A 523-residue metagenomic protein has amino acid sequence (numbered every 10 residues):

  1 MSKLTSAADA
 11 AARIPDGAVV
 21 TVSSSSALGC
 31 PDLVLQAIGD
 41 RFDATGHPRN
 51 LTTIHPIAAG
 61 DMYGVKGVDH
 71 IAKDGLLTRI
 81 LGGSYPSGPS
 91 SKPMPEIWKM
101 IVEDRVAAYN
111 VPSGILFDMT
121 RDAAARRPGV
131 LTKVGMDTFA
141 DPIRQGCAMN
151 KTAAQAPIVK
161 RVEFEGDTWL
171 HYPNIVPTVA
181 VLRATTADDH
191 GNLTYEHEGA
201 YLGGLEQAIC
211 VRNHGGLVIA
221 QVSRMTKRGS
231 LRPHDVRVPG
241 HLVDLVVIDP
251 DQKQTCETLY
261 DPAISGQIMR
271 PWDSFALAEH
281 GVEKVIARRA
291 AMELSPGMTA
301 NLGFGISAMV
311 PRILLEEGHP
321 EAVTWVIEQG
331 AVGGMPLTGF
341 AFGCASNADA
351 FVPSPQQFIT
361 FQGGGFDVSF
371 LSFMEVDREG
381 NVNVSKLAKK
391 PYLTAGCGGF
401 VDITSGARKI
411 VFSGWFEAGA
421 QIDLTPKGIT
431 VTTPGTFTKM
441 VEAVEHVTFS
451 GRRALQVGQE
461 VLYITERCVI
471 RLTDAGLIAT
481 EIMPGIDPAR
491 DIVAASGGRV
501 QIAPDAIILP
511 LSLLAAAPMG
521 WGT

Functional and structural regions predicted by a protein language model:
S2-A12, S26-F42, G60-W272, T338-W521: Conserved phosphate- and dinucleotide-binding cores of soluble alpha/beta proteins, encompassing both enzyme active
A11, G39, R49, L277-E279 (+3 more regions): Glycine-rich phosphate/ribose-binding loops and adjacent secondary-structure elements that form binding surfaces
P15-T21, Q267-A276: Generic N-terminal amphipathic, Lys/Arg-enriched alpha-helix
V19-S24, T52-P56, L81-S84: Short glycine-rich or small-residue beta-strand-to-loop segments that form or flank ligand, phosphate, metal/Fe-S
V20-I38, I57, A300, F304-G305 (+2 more regions): Glycine-rich N-terminal segment of FAD-binding domains in flavoprotein oxidoreductases, spanning the beta-loop-helix
L51-T53, V218, A300, W325 (+1 more regions): Hydrophobic/aromatic residues located in beta-strands of well-ordered beta-sheets within soluble catalytic
N192, M269-V282, R289-G303, G476-L477 (+1 more regions): Glycine-rich phosphate/diphosphate-binding loops and the adjacent beta-loop-alpha structural elements that coordinate
